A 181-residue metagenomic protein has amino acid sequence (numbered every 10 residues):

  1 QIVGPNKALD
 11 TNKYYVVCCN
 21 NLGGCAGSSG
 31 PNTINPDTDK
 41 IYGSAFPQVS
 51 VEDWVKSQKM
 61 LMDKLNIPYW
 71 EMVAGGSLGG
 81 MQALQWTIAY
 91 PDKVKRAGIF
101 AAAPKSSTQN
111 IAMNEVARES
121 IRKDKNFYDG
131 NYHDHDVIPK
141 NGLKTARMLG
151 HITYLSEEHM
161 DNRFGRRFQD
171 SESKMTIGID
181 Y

Functional and structural regions predicted by a protein language model:
Q1-M81, I88, D92-E115: Gly/Pro-rich cap/lid or specificity-loop segments adjacent to the active site
M60, Q85, A89, M148-L155: Alpha-helical scaffold segments in carbohydrate-active enzymes
I99-Y181: Alpha/beta-hydrolase-fold enzymes
